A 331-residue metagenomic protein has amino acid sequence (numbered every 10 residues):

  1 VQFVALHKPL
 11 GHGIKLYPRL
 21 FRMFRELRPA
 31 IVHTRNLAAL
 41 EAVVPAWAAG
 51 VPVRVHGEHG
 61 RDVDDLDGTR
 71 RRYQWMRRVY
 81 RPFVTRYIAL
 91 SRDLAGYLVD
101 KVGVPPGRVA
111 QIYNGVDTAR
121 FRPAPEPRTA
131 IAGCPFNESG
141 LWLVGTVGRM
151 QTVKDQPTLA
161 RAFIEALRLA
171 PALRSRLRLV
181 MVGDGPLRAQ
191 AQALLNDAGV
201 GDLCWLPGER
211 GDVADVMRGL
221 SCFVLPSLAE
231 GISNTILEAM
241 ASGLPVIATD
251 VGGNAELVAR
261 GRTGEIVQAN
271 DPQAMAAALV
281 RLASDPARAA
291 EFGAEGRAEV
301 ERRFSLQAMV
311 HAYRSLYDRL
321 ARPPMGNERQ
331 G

Functional and structural regions predicted by a protein language model:
V4, P82-E126: Donor nucleotide-sugar binding/catalytic pocket of nucleotide-sugar-dependent glycosyltransferases
R122-E138, L143: A short helix/loop element that forms part of the nucleotide-sugar donor recognition site in Leloir-type
W142, T146-R168, P186-A193, L237 (+2 more regions): A conserved mid-protein helix/loop that constitutes part of the nucleotide-sugar donor-binding site
Q192-G208: Nucleotide-activated donor-binding/catalytic signature segment of Leloir-type glycosyltransferases, i.e., the conserved
E209, L228: Aromatic "clamp/platform" in nucleotide-sugar-dependent glycosyltransferases that forms part of the donor/acceptor
P245-A248, V258: Short hydrophobic beta-strand element within catalytic cores of glycosyltransferases and related nucleotide-activated
L257-G261, E265-P272, R281-P286: Conserved acidic donor-binding segment of nucleotide-sugar-dependent glycosyltransferases
A274, R281, R288-R303, M309-S315: A short, well-ordered alpha-helix in the C-terminal region of glycosyltransferases
